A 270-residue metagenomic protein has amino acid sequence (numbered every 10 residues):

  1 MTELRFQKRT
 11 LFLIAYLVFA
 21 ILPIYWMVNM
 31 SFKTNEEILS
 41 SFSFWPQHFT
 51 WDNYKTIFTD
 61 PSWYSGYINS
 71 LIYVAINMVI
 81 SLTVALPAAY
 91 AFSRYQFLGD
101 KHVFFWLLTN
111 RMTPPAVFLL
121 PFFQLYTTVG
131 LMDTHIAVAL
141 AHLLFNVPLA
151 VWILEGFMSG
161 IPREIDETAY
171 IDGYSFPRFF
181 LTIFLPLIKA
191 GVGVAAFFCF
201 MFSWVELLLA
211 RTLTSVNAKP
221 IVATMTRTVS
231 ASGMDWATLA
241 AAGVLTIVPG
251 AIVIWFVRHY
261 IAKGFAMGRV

Functional and structural regions predicted by a protein language model:
R5-V270: A structural signal for multi-pass alpha-helical bundles of membrane permease subunits that mediate small-molecule
